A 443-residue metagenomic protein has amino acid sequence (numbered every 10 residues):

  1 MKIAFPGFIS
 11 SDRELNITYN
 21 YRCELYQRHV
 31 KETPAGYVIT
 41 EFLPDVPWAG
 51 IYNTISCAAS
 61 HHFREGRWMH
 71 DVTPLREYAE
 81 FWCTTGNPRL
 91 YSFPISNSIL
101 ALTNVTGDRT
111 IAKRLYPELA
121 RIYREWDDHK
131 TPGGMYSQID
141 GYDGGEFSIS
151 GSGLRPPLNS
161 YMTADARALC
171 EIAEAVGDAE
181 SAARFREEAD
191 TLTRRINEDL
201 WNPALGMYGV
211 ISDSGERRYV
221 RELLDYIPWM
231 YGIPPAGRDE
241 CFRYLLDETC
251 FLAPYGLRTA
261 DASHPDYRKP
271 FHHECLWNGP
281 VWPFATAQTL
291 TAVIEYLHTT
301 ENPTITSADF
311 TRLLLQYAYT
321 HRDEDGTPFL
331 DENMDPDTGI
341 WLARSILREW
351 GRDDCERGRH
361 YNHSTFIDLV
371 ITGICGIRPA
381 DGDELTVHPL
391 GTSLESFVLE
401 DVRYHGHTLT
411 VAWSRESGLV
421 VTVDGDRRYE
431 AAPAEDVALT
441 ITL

Functional and structural regions predicted by a protein language model:
M1-R114, A120, S214, V220-I233 (+2 more regions): Substrate-binding groove/exosite segments of carbohydrate-active enzymes
D12, N16, R76, R109 (+8 more regions): Non-membrane alpha-helical structural segments and their capping/turn regions in soluble enzymes
Y21-R28, E118-H129, Y161, A168-E171 (+2 more regions): Alpha-helical scaffold segments in carbohydrate-active enzymes
W68-P74, V105-T110, H129-P132, N202-P203 (+3 more regions): Secondary-structure transition/capping motifs at alpha-helix termini and the adjoining loop/turn into the next element
G86-F93, R124-E188, W201-I227, P265-L290 (+2 more regions): The feature captures the catalytic groove of carbohydrate-active enzymes
M135-Y136, Y208, R217, L385 (+2 more regions): Hydrophobic residues embedded in beta-strands of well-ordered beta-sheets
V176, E180-V210, E240-G406: Non-catalytic carbohydrate-binding regions of carbohydrate-active enzymes
L399-T408, A412-L443: C-terminal beta-sandwich/jelly-roll accessory domains of carbohydrate-active enzymes
